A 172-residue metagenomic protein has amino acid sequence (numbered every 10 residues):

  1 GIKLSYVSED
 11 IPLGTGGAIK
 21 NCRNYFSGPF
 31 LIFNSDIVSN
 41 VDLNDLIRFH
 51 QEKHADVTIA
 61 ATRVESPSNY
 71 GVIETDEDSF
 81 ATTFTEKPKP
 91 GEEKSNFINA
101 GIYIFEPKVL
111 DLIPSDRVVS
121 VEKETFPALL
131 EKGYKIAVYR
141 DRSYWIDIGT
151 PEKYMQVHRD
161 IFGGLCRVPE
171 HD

Functional and structural regions predicted by a protein language model:
G1-E77, L112-P114: Conserved beta-loop-beta/alpha segment of the NTase-like Rossmann-fold superfamily that binds/positions NTPs
F30-L31, V38, N44-Q51, V64-P67 (+1 more regions): Catalytic-core segments of class I nucleotidyltransferases/pyrophosphorylases that form NMP-activated intermediates
